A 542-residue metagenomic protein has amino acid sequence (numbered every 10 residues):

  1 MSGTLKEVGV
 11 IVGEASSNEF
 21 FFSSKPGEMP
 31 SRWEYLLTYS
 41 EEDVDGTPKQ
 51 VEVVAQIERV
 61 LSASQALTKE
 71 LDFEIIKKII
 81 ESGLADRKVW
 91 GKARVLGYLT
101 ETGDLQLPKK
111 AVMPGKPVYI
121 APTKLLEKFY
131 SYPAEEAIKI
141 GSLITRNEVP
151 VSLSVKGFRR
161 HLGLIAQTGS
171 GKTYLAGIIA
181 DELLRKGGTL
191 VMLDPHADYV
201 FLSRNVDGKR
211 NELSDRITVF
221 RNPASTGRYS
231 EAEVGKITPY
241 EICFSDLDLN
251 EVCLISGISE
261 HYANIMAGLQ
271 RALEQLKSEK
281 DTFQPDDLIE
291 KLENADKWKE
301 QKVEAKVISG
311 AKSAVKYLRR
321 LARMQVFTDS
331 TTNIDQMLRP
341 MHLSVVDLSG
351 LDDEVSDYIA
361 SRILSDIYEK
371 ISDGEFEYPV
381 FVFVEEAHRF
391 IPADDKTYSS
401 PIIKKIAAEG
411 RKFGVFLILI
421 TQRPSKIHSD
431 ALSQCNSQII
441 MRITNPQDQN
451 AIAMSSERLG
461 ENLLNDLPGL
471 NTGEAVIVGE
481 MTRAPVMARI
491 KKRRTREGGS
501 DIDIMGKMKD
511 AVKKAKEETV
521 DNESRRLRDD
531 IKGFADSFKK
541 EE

Functional and structural regions predicted by a protein language model:
M1-Q167, Y174-I179, R204, E375-Y378: Basic- and hydrophobic-enriched, low-structure N-terminal and domain-boundary segments that flank ATP-binding catalytic
G27, S62, G97-T100, R159 (+8 more regions): Conserved nucleotide-binding/hydrolysis micro-motifs of P-loop NTPases
S82-G83, K405-R489: Conserved ATP-driven motor cores of ASCE-family P-loop NTPases powering translocation/secretion/packaging/pilus
E135-N222, S429, I477, K507-D510 (+2 more regions): Glycine-rich phosphate-binding loop of nucleotide-binding enzymes
F158-R159, R185-G187, R339-M341, E375-Y378 (+2 more regions): Short loop/turn elements that form and flank the Walker-type P-loop nucleotide-binding site in RecA-like NTPase cores
L193, V384, I420-T421: Hydrophobic residues in beta-strands of the RecA-like P-loop NTPase core, especially within AAA+ ATPase
A197, F201-D207, A224-K405, K412 (+1 more regions): P-loop NTPase motor domains
T472-E542: Conserved P-loop NTPase motor module
